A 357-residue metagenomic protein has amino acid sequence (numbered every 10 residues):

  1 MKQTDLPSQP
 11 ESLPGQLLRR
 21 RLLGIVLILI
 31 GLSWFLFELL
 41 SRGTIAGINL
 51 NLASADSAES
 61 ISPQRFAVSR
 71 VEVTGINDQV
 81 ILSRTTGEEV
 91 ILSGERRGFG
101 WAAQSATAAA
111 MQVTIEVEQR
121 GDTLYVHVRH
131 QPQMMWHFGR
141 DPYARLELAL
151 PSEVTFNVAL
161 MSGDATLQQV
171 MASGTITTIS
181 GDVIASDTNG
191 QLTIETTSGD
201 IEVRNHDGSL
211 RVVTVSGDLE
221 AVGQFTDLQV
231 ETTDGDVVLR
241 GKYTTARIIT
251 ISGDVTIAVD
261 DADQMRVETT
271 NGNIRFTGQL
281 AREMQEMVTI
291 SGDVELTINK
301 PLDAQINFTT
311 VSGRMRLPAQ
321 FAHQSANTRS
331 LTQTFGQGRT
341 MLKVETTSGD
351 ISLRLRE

Functional and structural regions predicted by a protein language model:
K2-G75, Q79-L160, T166-T178, I184-T196 (+10 more regions): Acidic (Asp/Glu) and glycine-rich low-complexity loops/linkers that are typically intrinsically disordered
T256, N273-F276: Short, surface-exposed loop/turn motifs that are enriched in glycine and acidic residues and include a nearby proline
V288: Conserved mixed alpha/beta core segments that line enzyme active sites in large multi-domain catalysts
